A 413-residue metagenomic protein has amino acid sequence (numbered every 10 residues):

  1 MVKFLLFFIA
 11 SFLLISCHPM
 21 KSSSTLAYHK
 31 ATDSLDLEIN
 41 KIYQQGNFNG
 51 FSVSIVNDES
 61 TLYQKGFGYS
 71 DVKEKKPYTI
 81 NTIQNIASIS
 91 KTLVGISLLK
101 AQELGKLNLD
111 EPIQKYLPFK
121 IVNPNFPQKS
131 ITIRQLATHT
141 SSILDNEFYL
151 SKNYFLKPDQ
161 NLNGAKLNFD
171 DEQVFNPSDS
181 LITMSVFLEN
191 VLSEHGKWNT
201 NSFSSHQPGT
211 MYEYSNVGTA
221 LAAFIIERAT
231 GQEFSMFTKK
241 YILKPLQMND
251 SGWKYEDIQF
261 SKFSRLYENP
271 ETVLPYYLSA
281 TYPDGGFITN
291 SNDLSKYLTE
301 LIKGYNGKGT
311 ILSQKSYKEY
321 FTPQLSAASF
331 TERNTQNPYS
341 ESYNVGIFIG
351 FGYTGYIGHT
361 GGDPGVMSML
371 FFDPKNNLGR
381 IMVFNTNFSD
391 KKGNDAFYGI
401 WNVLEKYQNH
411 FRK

Functional and structural regions predicted by a protein language model:
M1-A27: Bacterial Sec-dependent N-terminal signal peptides
C17-G66, F148-K152, L156-K157, T210 (+3 more regions): Catalytic loop of the DD-peptidase/beta-lactamase superfamily, centered on the K-T-G motif and neighboring
Y43-P77, L109, D179-G196, N249-G252 (+2 more regions): A short, well-structured edge-of-sheet supersecondary motif
V53-S60, N85-N108, P112, Y116 (+7 more regions): Alpha-helical scaffold elements that line and support the substrate/ligand-binding pocket of soluble hydrolases
L62-Q64, K120-K129, T138, S142-Y149 (+4 more regions): Secretory-pathway/luminal and periplasmic proteins that interact with or process carbohydrate-rich
V72-Y214: Active-site-proximal loop and beta-strand segments within enzyme catalytic domains
W253-F260, S264-Y267: Extended hydrophobic/aromatic segments used for targeting, binding, or gating
